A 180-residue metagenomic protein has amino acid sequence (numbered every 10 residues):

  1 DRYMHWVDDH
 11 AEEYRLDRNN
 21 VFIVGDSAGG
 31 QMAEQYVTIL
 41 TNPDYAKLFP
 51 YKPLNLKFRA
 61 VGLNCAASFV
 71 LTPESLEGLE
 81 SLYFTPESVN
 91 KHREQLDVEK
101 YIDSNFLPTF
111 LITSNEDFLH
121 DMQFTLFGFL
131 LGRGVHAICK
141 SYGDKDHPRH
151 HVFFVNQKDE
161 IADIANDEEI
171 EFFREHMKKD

Functional and structural regions predicted by a protein language model:
D1-D180: Alpha/beta-hydrolase superfamily serine-hydrolase fold, recognizing
